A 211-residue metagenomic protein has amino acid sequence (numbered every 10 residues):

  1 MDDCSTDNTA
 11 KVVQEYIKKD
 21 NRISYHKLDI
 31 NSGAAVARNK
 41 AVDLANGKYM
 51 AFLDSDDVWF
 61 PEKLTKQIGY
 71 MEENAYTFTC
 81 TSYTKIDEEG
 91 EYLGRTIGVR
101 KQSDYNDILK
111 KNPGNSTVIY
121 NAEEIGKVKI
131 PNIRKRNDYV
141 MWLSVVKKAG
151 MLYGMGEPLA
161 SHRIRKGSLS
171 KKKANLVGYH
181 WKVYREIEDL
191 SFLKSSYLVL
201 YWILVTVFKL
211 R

Functional and structural regions predicted by a protein language model:
D2-K11, I30, D54: A conserved acidic beta->alpha catalytic loop
D7-E15, V58, E62: Acidic helix N-cap motif at the loop->helix transition within catalytic regions of sugar-transfer enzymes
L28-A45, K66: Glycine-rich, basic loop-to-helix element that forms the pyrophosphate-binding segment of sugar-nucleotide handling
D43, R95-T96, R100-Y179, V183: Conserved nucleotide-sugar donor-binding catalytic segment
M50: Short aromatic/hydrophobic "clamp" motif used to bind/position activated sugar donors
D54-V58, S82: The conserved acidic donor/metal-binding loop of glycosyltransferases
E62-L93: Conserved donor NDP-sugar-binding/catalytic core segment of glycosyltransferases
S161-R211: Hydrophobic helical membrane-anchoring modules
